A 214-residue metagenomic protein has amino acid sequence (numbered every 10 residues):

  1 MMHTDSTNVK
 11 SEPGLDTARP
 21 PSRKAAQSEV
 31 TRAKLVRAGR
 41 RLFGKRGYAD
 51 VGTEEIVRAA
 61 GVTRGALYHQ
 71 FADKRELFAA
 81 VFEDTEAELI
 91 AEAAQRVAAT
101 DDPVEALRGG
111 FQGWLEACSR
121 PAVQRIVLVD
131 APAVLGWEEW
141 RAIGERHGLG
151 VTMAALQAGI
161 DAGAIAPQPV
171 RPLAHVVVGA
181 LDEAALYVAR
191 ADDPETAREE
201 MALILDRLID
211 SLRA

Functional and structural regions predicted by a protein language model:
M1-R46, D50-V62, E76-A79: Basic, helix-initiating cap at the start of DNA-binding domains
T4-D5, G113-E116, M153-A154, P167-Y187 (+1 more regions): Hydrophobic alpha-helical segments that form the core of small-molecule binding pockets and/or dimer interfaces
K45-A49, T100, P121, A162-G163: Short coil/turn segments at alpha/beta junctions that flank glycine-rich nucleotide-binding fingerprints
G61-F71: Short hydrophobic/aromatic patch on the recognition helix
A79-T85: Alpha-helical DNA-contacting segments of helix-turn-helix folds
A80, A94-A122, L173-V177: Hydrophobic alpha-helical connector segments
A87-I90, W137-A162, R171-H175, E199 (+1 more regions): Amphipathic alpha-helical packing segments from all-alpha helical-bundle domains
L115-A154, D161, L186, R190: Short secondary-structure transition hinges
